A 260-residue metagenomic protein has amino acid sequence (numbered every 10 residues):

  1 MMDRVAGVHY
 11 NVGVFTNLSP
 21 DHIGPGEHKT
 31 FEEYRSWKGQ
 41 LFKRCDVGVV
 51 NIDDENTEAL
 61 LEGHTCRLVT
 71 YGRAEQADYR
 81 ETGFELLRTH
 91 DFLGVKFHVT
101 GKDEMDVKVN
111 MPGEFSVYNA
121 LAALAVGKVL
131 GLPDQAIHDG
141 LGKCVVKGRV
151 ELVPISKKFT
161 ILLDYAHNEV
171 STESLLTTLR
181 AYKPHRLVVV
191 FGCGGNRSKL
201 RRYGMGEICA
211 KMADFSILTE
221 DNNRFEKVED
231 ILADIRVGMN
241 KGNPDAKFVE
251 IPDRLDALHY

Functional and structural regions predicted by a protein language model:
M1-G63: Flexible active-site lid/hinge loop adjacent to a nucleotide/diphosphate and Mg2+-phosphate binding pocket
T16, Y34, V49, L68 (+5 more regions): Residue-level signal for inorganic ion chemistry
L18, R73, G194, D221-N223: Short, ordered loop/turn segments at secondary-structure junctions
R44-V47, H64-R67, P184, P244-A246: A short helix->loop->beta-strand "cap" motif at the edges of active sites that frequently abuts
V50, L163, F191, E220 (+1 more regions): Active-site flanking residues adjacent to catalytic metal/cofactor-binding acidic residues
C66-H90, K108-E114, H138-G142, I251-P252: Beta-strand->loop->alpha-helix junctions that form or flank phosphate-binding loops in nucleotide-handling enzymes
F97-F215, V237: Nucleotide phosphate-binding/pyrophosphate-handling subdomain across enzymes that bind or process nucleotide phosphates
G206-Y260: C-terminal helical cap/extension that packs against the catalytic core of soluble nucleotide-cofactor enzymes
